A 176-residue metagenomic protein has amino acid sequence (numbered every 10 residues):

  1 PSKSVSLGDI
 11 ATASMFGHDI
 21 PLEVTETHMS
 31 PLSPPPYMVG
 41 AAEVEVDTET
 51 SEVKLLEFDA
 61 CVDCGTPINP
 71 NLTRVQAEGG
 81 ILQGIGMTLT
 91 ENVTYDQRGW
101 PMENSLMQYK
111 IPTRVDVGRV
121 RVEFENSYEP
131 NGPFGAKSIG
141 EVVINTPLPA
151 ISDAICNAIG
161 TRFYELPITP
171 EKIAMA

Functional and structural regions predicted by a protein language model:
P1-A176: C-terminal catalytic domains of large/alpha subunits in multi-subunit enzymes
